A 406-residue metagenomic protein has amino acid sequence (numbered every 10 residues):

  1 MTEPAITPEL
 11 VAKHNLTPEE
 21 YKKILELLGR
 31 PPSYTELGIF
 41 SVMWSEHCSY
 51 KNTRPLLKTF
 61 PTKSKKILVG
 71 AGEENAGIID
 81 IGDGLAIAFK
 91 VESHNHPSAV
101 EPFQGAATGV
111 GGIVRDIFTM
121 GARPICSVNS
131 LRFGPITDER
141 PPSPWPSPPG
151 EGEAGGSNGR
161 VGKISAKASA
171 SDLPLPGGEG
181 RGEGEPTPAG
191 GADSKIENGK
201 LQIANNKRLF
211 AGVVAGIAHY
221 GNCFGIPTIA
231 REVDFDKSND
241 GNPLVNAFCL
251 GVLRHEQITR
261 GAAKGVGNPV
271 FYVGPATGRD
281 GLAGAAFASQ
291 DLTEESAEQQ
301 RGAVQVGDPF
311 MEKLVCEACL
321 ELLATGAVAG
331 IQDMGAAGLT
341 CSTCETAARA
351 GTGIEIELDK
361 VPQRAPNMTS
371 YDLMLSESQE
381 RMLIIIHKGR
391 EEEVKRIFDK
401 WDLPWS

Functional and structural regions predicted by a protein language model:
M1-R140, E197-S406: Glycine/proline-enriched, intrinsically flexible loops and inter-domain linkers
E139-A204: Intrinsic disorder/low-complexity segments
